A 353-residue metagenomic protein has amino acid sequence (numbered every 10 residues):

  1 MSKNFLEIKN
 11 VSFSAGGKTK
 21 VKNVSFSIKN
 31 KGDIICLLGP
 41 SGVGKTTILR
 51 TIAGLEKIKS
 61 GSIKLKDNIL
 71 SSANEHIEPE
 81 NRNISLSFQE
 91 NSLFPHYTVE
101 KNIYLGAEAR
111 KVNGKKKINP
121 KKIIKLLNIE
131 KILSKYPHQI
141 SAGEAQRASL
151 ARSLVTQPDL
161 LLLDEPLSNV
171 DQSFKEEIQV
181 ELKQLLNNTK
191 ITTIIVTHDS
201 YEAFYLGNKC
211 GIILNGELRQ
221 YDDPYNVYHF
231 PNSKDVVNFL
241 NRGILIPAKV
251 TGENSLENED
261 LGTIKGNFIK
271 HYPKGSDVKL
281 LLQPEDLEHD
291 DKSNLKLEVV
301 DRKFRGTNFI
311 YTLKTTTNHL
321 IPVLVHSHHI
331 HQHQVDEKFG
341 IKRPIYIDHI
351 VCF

Functional and structural regions predicted by a protein language model:
M1-I8, S12-N23, K29-K31, A73-I77: A short, flexible loop at the N-terminus of ABC-type nucleotide-binding domains that lies
C36, H76-E78, R82-S92, I194: ABC nucleotide-binding domain signature
L38-P40: The feature captures the beta-strand-to-loop junction immediately N-terminal to the Walker
T46-L49, A148: ABC ATPase nucleotide-binding domain helices that frame the ATP-binding cleft
A53: Helix-to-loop junction immediately C-terminal to a conserved catalytic motif
S62-R82: ABC ATPase NBD Q-loop/coupling interface
N83-S85, T98-D235: ABC ATPase nucleotide-binding domains
G243, N254-F353: Non-catalytic connector elements of ABC transporters
